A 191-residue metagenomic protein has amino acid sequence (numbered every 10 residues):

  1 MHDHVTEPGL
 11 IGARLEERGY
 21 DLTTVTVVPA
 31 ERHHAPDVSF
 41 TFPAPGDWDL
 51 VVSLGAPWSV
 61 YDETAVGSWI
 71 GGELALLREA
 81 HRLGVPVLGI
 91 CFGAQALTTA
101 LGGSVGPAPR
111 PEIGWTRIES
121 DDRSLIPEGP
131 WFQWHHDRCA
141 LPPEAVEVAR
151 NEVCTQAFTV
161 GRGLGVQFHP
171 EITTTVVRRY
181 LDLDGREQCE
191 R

Functional and structural regions predicted by a protein language model:
M1-D3, L54-S59, H136, F168-P170: Glycine-rich His-Gly loop
M1-I11: N-terminal, positively charged, Ser/Thr/Ala/Gly-biased leader segments that form transit/presequence-like amphipathic
H2, V27, F92: Cofactor-binding loop segments of dinucleotide-utilizing enzymes, especially the Rossmann-like FAD- and NAD(P)+-binding
P8-L10, D62-T64, L97-A100, P142-P143 (+2 more regions): Short glycine-/acidic-enriched loop or helix-start segments at secondary-structure transitions that form or flank
A13-L88: Flexible gly/pro-rich beta->alpha loop and the following alpha-helix that scaffold active-site loops
A30-H34, I113-W115, C139, T155-Q156: A short acidic, often aromatic-flanked loop/helix-cap motif at beta-alpha or helix-coil junctions that lines enzyme
F42, G106, S120-R191: Amide-donor transfer/coupling interface in amidating biosynthetic enzymes
G93-P130: Ligand/cofactor pocket segment of small-molecule handling proteins
